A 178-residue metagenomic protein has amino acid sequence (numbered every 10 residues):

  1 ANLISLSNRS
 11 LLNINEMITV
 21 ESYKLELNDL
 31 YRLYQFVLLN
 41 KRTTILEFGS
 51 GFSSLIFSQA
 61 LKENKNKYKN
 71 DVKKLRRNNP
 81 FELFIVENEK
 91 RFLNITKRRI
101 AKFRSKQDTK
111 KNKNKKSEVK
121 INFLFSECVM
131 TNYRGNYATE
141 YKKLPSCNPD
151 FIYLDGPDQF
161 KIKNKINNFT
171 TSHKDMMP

Functional and structural regions predicted by a protein language model:
S7-N40: Class I SAM-dependent methyltransferase Rossmann-like catalytic core, especially the SAM/SAH-binding loop
R42, N148-D150: Local beta-strand N-terminus motif with an aromatic residue
R42-G51: Conserved class I S-adenosyl-L-methionine
T44, P80-E82: Residues at the starts of beta-strands that form the adenosine-phosphate
F52-D71: Conserved SAM-binding loop of SAM-dependent methyltransferases across substrates and taxa, primarily the Class I
F84-E89: Conserved acidic E/D residue at the C-terminus of a beta-strand in Rossmann-like folds
N94-C147: S-adenosyl-L-methionine
C128, Y133, F151, P157-P178: C-terminal substrate-binding/active-site "lid" region of AdoMet-derived donor-dependent transferases
